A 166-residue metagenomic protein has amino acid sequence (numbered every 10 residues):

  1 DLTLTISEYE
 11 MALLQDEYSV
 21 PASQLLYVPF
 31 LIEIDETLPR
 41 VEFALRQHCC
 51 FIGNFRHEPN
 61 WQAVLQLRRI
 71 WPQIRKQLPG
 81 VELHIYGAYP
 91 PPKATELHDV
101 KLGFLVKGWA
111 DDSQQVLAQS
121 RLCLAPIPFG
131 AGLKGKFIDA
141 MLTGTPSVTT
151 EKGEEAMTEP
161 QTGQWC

Functional and structural regions predicted by a protein language model:
D1-S7: A short beta-strand/loop micro-motif in the catalytic core of glycosyltransferases that engages the nucleotide-sugar
L4, D16, L26-Q119: Conserved catalytic-core segment of nucleotide-activated headgroup transferases in glycan assembly
S7, G53, I127: Glycine-rich, N-terminal phosphate-binding loop of Rossmann-like dinucleotide-binding domains
V20-P21, V100-L102, T143, Q161: Short, structured coil segments at secondary-structure junctions
Y89, I127, G144, T150-G153: Nucleotide-sugar donor-binding loop of glycosyltransferases
A118-G132, T143-P146: Acidic donor-binding loop of glycosyltransferase active sites
K136-D139, P146-T150: Short hydrophobic beta-strand element within catalytic cores of glycosyltransferases and related nucleotide-activated
E151-C166: Short acidic/histidine- and often glycine-rich active-site loop of Leloir-type glycosyltransferases that engages
